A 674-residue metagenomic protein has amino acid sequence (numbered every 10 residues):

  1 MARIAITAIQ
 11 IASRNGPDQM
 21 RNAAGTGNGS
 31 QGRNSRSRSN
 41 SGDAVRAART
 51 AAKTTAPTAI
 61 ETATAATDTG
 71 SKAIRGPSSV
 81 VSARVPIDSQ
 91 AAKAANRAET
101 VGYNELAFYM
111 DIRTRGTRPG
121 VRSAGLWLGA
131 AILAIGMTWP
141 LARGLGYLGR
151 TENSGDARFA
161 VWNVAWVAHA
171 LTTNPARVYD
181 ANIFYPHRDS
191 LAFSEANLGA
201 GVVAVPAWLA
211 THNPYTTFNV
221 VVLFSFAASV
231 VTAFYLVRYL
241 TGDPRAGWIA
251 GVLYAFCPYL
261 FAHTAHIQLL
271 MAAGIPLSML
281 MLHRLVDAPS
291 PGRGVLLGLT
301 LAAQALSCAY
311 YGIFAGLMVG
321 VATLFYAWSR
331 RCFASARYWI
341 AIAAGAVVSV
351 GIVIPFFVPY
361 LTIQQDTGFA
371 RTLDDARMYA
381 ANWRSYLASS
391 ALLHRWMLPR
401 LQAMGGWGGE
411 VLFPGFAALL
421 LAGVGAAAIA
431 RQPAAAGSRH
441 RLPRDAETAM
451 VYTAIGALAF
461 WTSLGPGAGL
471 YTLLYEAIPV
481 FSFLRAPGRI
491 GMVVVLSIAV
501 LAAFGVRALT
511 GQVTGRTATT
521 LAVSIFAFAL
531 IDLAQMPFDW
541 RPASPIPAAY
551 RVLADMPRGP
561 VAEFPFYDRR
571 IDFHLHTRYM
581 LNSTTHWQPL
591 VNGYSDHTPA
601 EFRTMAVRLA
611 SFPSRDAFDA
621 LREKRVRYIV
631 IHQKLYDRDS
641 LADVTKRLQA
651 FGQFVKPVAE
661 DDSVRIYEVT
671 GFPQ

Functional and structural regions predicted by a protein language model:
G125-I132, L299-T300, F333-V358, L373 (+2 more regions): Hydrophobic alpha-helical membrane-interfacial segments at the cytosolic entry of transmembrane helices
A134-V230, L253, P258-A272, R377-G405 (+3 more regions): Membrane-interface coil-to-helix junctions
R150-N153, H263-L269, D375, N382 (+6 more regions): Membrane-helix boundary/interfacial segments in multi-pass membrane proteins
V220-L240, V500-F504: Transmembrane-helix motifs of polytopic, lipid-linked glycan transferases
F234-F256, T514-F526: Transmembrane-helix signature of polytopic, membrane-embedded enzymes that assemble or transfer cell-envelope glycans
R284-V286, A315-V348, A426-R439: Perimembrane helix-loop-helix junctions
D287-A302, A336-W339, T517-T520: Short hydrophobic alpha-helices at membrane interfaces in multi-pass membrane enzymes
R331, T372, S524-Q674: Extracytoplasmic
